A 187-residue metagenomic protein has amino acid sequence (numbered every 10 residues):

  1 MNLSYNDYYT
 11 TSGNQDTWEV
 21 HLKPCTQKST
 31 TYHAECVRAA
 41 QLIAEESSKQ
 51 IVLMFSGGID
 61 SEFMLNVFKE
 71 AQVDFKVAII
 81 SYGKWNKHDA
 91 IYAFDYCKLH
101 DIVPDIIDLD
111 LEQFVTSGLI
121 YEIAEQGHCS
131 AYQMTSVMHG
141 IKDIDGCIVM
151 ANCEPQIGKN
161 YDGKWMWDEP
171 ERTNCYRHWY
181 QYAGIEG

Functional and structural regions predicted by a protein language model:
M1-V52, V67, V73-G187: Nucleotide-activated chemistry modules centered on ATP-dependent adenylation/adenylyltransferase
F55: Class I SAM-dependent methyltransferase "Motif I" SAM/SAH-binding loop
D60-S61: Catalytic nucleophile loop
